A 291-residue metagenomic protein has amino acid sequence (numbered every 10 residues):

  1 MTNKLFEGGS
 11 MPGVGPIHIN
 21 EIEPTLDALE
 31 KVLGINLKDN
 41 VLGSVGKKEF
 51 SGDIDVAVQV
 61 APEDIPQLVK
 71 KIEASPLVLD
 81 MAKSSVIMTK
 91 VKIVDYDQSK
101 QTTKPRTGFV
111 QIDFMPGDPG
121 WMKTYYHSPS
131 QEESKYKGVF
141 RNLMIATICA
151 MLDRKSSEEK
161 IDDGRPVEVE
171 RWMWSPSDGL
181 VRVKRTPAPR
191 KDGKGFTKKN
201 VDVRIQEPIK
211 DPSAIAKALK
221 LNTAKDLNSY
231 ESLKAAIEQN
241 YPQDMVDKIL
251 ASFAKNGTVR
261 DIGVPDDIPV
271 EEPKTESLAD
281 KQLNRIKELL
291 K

Functional and structural regions predicted by a protein language model:
M1, E7, D266-K291: Intrinsically disordered, compositionally biased, charge-dense segments
M1-L42: Helical scaffold of the NTase/Pol beta-like nucleotidyltransferase catalytic core
L26-P66: Active-site nucleotide-donor binding segment shared across nucleotidyl transfer reactions
L29-V32, V60, M81-M88, N256 (+1 more regions): Intrinsically disordered, low-complexity eukaryotic regions enriched in glycine, serine and charged residues
E30, E73, K234, L250 (+2 more regions): Residue-level detector of alpha-helical secondary structure
L33-L42, L68-M88, R154-D163, V169: Short secondary-structure junctions
E73-M122: Conserved catalytic core of two-metal-ion nucleotidyltransferases
K104-P273: Catalytic cores of NTP-dependent nucleotidyl/adenyl transfer enzymes across multiple folds
